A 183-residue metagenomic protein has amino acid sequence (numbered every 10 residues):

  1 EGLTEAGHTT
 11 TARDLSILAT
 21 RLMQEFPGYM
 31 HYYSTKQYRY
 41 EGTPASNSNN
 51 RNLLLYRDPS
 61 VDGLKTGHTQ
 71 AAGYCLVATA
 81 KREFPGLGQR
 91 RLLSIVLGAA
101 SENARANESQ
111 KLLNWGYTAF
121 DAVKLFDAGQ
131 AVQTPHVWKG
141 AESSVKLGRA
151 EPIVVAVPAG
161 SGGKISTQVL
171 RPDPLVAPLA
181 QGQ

Functional and structural regions predicted by a protein language model:
E1-A6: Conserved short loop/turn motifs at secondary-structure junctions
G7-Q183: Domain-terminus/edge residues, biased toward the C-terminal soluble/receptor-binding domains of extracytoplasmic
